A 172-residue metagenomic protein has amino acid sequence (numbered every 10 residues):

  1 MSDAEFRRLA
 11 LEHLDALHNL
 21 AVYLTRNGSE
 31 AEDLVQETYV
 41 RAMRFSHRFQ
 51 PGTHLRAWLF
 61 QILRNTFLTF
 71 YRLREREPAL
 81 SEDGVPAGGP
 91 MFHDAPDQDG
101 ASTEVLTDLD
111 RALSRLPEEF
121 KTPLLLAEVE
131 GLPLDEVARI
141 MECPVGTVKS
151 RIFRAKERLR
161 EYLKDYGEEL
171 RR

Functional and structural regions predicted by a protein language model:
M1-N19, S29-E32, M43: A short, charge-rich alpha-helical start-of-domain segment used by transcription regulators
A4-E5, S81, R139-I140, E157-R172: C-terminal edge and immediately downstream basic/flexible tail or linker adjoining helix-turn-helix-like DNA-binding
L9, H13, L17, T38 (+3 more regions): Residue-level preference for hydrophobic side chains embedded in well-ordered alpha helices
D33-V40, R44, T53-N65: Structural recognition of an alpha-helix C-terminal capping motif at a helix-to-coil junction
Q50, Q61-E82, S102, R154: Arg/Lys-rich amphipathic alpha helix in sigma70-family domain 2
T69, E77-L106, P133: Internal acidic/polar
S114, E118-T122, L126, E130-T147 (+1 more regions): Helix-turn-helix DNA-binding module
